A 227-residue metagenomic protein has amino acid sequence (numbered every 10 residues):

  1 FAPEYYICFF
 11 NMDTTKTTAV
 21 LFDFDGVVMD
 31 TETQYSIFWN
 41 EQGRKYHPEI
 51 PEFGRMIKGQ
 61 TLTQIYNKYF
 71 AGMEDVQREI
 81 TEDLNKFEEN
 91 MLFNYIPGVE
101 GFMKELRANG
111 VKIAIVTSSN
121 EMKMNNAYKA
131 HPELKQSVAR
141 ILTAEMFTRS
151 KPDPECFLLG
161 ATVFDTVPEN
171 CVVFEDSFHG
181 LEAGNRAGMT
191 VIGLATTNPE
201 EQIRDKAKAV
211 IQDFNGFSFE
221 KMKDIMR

Functional and structural regions predicted by a protein language model:
F1-N11: N-terminal amphipathic/basic-hydrophobic helices that include classical n-h-c signal peptides and signal-anchor
E4-Y5, L21, V116: Short stretches within intrinsically disordered, low-complexity N-terminal or propeptide regions
N11-T18, K104, N120-R227: Asp-based, Mg2+/Mn2+-dependent phosphohydrolase catalytic module
D13-N109, N120, N125: N-terminal helical cap/lid subdomain that shapes the substrate entry/recognition surface in HAD-like hydrolases
V28, Y95, I113-V116, R149 (+1 more regions): Conserved SAM-binding loop
D30-T31, K58, I115-V116, E175 (+1 more regions): Small/polar loops that bind or transfer phosphate-bearing groups
N109-V111, M189: Short phosphate-binding/catalytic loops that engage adenosine nucleotides
